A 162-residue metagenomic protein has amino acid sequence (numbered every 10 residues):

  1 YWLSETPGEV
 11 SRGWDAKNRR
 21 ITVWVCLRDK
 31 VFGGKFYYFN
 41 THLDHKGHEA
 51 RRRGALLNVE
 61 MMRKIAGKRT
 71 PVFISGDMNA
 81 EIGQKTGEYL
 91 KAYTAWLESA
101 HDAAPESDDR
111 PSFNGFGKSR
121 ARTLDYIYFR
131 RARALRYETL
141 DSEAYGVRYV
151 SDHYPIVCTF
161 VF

Functional and structural regions predicted by a protein language model:
Y1-K35, T139: Structured beta-strand-rich core segments of catalytic domains in phosphoester-bond hydrolases
Y1-T6, L43-K46, L140-R148: Short, solvent-exposed aromatic-acidic interface loops
T22-C26, N40, Y126-I127, P155-V157: Conserved hydrophobic/aromatic beta-strand scaffold that supports enzyme active sites
L27, Y37-G47: Conserved catalytic scaffold of divalent metal-dependent phosphoesterases
K35-Y37, V72: The start of beta-strands in P-loop NTPase/AAA+ ATPase cores
T41, G76-D77: Active-site flanking residues adjacent to catalytic metal/cofactor-binding acidic residues
L43-R63: Active-site beta-loop-alpha substructure in enzyme catalytic cores, prototypically the cysteine-centered nucleophile
E49, R63-F73, A80-F162: Metal-dependent phosphoester-hydrolase catalytic domains
